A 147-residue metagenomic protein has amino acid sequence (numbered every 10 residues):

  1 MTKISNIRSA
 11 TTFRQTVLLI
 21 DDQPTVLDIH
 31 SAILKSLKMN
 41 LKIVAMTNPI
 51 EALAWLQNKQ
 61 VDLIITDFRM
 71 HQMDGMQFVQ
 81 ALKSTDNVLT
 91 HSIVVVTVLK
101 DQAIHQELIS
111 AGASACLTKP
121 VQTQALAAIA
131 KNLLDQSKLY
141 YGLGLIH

Functional and structural regions predicted by a protein language model:
P24-V44, A111: Two-component/phosphorelay signaling modules centered on CheY-like receiver
A45-A54, G75: Helix N-cap/capping motif at the beta->alpha junctions
A54, M76-L89: Short amphipathic alpha-helix used as the core "switch/output" element in two-component signaling
K59-I65: Active-site beta3 strand of CheY-like receiver
M70: Receiver (REC) domain active-site loop signature in two-component systems and cognate sites in sensor histidine kinases
Q77, K100-A115, A128: Alpha4 helix (beta4-alpha4-beta5 surface) of REC/receiver domains from two-component response regulators
V121-A130: C-terminal output helix
